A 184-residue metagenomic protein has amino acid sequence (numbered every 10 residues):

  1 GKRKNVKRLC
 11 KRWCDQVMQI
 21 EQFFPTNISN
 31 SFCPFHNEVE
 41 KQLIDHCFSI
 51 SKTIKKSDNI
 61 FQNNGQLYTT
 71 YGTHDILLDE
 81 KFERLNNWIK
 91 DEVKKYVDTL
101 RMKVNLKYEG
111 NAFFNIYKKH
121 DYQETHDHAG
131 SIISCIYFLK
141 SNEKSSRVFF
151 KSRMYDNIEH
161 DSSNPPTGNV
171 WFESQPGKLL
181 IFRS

Functional and structural regions predicted by a protein language model:
G1-V17: N-terminal amphipathic/basic-hydrophobic helices that include classical n-h-c signal peptides and signal-anchor
R3, W13, F61-Q62, F113 (+1 more regions): Intrinsically disordered, low-complexity peptide-like regions
W13, V17-M102: Non-heme Fe(II)/2-oxoglutarate
Q22-P25, L106-Y108, P176: A short, polar/charged loop/turn motif at coil->beta-strand junctions and beta-hairpin connectors
N87-D91, K95, T99-K119, T125: Extracellular-facing segments of soluble proteins and assemblies that are Gly/Ser/Thr-biased and enriched in aromatics
G110-I181: Catalytic core of non-heme Fe(II) oxygenases with the double-stranded beta-helix
